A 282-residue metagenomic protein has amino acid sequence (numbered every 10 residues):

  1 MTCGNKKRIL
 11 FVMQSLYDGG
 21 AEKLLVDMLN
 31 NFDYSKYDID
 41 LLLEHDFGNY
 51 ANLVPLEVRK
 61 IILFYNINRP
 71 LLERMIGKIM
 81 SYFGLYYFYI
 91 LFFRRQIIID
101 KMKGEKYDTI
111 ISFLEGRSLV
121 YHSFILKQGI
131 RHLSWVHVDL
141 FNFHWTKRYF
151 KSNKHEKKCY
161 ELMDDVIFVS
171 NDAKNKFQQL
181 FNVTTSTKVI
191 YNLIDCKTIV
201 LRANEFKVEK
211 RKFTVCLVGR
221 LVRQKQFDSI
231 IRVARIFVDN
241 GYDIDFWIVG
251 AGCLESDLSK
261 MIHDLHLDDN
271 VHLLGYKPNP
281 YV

Functional and structural regions predicted by a protein language model:
K6, M13-L16, N31, S35 (+2 more regions): Conserved nucleotide-sugar phosphate-binding/catalytic loop shared by glycosyltransferases and other
E22-D27, F213, L217-Y242, C253-K260: A conserved mid-protein helix/loop that constitutes part of the nucleotide-sugar donor-binding site
L41-G48, I194, V218-V222, D245-L258 (+1 more regions): Glycosyltransferase donor-sugar binding loop
L91-I99, T109-I130: An aromatic- and histidine-rich active-site surface loop
I97-K106, Y149-I167: Membrane-proximal helix-turn-helix segments that form the acceptor-binding/catalytic region of lipid-linked
G116-V120, R131-Y149, D165: A short, histidine- and acid-enriched strand-loop-helix "catalytic/donor-clamping" loop that lines the nucleotide-sugar
D172, L193: Carbohydrate-associated surface elements
S259-K277: Nucleotide-activated donor-binding/catalytic signature segment of Leloir-type glycosyltransferases, i.e., the conserved
